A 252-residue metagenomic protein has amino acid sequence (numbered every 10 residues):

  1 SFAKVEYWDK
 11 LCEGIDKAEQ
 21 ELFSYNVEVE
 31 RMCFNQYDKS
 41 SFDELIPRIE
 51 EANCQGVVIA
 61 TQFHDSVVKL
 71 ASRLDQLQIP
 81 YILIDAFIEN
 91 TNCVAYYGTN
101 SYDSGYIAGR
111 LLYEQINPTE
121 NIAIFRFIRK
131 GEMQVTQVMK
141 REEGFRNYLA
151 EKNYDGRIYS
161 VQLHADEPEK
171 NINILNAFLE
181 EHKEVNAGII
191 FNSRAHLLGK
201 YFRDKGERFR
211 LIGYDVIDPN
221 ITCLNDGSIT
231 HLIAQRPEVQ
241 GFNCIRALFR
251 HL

Functional and structural regions predicted by a protein language model:
S1-E44: Amphipathic helical "hinge" segments at domain boundaries
S1-L11, V94-A95, N121-E132: Short beta-strand segments enriched in small/hydrophobic residues
W8-D16, D43, Y102, Y106 (+1 more regions): Short, surface-exposed alpha-helical segments at coil->helix boundaries
E44, G56-D75, R157-I221: Hydrophobic alpha-helical
S66-D103, I217-I229: Flexible loop/hinge segments that line or gate small-molecule binding clefts
Y96-A123, N171-I172, N220, R236-L252: Hydrophobic alpha-helical segments within soluble ligand-binding/sensing domains
A108-K152, L248: An alpha-beta-alpha
R203-L252: Flexible loop/turn connectors
